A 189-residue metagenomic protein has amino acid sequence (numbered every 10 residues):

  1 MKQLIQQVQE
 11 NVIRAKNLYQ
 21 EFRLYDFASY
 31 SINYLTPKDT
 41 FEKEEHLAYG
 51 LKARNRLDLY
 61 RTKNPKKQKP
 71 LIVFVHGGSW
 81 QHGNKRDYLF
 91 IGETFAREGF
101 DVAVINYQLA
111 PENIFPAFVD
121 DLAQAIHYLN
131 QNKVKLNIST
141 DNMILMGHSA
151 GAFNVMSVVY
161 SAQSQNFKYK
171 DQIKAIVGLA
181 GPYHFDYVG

Functional and structural regions predicted by a protein language model:
E10-I13, R97, Q131: Residues at the C-terminal ends
Y19-K66: N-terminal cap/lid segment of alpha/beta-hydrolase-fold proteins
Q68-G77: Short beta-strand element of the alpha/beta-hydrolase
G78, N106-A110, P182: Short beta-to-alpha linker loops that shape the active-site pocket of alpha/beta-hydrolase fold enzymes
H82-L89, E112-N113, Y187: Short N-terminal helix/helix-N-cap motif within the alpha/beta-hydrolase-1
R86-A103: Short amphipathic alpha-helix adjacent to the substrate-entry channel of hydrolases
N113-V134: Alpha/beta-hydrolase active-site loop
H127-G189: Primarily recognizes the serine-hydrolase "nucleophile elbow" in alpha/beta-hydrolase and SGNH/GDSL folds
